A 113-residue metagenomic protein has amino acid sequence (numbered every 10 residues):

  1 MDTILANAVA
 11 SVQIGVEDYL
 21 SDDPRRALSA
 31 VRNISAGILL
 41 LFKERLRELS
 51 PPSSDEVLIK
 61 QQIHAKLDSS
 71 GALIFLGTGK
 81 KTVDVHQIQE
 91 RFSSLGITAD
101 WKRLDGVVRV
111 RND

Functional and structural regions predicted by a protein language model:
M1-A36, R45-L49: Charged alpha-helical initiation segments
T3-N7, K80, R103-G106: A generic short alpha-helical patch detector that favors 3-5-residue windows in or near N-terminal regions
A10, L95-T98: Residue-level signal for the start and early helices of compact helical domains
E17-S21, S94, D113: General structural signal for alpha-helix termini and helix-helix connectors
L46-G96: Short, charged amphipathic alpha-helical segments flanked by flexible coils
D100-D113: Histidine-centered, metal-coordinating catalytic motifs and their short helical/loop contexts
